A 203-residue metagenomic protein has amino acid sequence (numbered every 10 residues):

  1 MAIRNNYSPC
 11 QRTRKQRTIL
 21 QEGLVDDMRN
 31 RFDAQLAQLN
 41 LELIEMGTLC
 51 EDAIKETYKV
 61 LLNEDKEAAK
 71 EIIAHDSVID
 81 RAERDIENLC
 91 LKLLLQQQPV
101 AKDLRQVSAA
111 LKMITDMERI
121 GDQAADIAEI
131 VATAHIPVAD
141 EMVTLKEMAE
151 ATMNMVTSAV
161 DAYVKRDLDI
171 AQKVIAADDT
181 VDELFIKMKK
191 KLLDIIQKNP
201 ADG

Functional and structural regions predicted by a protein language model:
M1-Y7: Compositionally biased, intrinsically disordered low-complexity regions used as flexible
Y7, I19-G203: Cytosolic, long alpha-helical scaffolding segments
